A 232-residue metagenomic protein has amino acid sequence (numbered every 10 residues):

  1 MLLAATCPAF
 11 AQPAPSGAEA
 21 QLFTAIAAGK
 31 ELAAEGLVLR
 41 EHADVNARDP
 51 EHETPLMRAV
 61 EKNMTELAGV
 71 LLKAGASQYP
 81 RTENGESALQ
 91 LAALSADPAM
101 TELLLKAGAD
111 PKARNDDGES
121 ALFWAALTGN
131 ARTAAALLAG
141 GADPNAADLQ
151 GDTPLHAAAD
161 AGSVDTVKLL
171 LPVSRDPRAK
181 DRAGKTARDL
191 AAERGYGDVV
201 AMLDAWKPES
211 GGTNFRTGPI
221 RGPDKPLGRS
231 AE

Functional and structural regions predicted by a protein language model:
Q12-R58: N-terminal segments that cap or nucleate solenoid repeat domains
Q12-T24, V173-D176, R182-K185, D189-E232: Ankyrin-repeat-protein effector appendages
T24-G29, R58-M64, L91-D97, W124-N130 (+2 more regions): Ankyrin repeat A-helix N-terminal signature
E31-V38, M64-L72, D97-L105, N130-L138 (+2 more regions): Ankyrin repeat structural motif
